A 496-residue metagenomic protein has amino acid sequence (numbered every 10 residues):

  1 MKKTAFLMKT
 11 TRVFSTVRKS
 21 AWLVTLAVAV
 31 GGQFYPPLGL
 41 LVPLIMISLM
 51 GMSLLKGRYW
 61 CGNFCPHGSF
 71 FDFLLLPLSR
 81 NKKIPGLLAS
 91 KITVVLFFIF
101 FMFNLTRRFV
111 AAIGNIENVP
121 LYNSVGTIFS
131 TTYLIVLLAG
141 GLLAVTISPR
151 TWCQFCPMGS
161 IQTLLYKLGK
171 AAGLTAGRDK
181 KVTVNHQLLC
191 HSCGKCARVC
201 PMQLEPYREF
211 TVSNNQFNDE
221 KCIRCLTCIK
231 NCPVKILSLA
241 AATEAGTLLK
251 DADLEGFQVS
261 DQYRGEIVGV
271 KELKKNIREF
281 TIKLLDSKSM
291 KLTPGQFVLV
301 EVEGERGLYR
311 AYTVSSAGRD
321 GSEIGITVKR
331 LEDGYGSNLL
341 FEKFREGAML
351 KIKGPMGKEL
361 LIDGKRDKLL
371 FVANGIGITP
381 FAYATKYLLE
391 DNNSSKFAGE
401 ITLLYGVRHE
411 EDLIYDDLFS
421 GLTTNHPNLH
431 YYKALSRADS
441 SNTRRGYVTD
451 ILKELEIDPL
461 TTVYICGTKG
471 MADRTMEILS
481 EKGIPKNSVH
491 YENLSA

Functional and structural regions predicted by a protein language model:
M1-T211, E220-K221, T227-D251, D473: Non-ligating segments of multi-cofactor redox enzymes
Y59-C61, P149, N276, L308 (+2 more regions): Short loop/turn segments at connectors of secondary-structure elements within structured domains
G62, C153, P157, S192 (+4 more regions): Small/polar loops that bind or transfer phosphate-bearing groups
V184-Q187, Q216-D219, D286, S337-N338: Short, solvent-exposed loop/turn positions at domain surfaces that link secondary-structure elements or cap domain
E255-M349, V407-H409, S420, A434-A438: Ferredoxin-reductase
S322, E332-A496: FNR/FR-type flavoprotein reductase catalytic core
